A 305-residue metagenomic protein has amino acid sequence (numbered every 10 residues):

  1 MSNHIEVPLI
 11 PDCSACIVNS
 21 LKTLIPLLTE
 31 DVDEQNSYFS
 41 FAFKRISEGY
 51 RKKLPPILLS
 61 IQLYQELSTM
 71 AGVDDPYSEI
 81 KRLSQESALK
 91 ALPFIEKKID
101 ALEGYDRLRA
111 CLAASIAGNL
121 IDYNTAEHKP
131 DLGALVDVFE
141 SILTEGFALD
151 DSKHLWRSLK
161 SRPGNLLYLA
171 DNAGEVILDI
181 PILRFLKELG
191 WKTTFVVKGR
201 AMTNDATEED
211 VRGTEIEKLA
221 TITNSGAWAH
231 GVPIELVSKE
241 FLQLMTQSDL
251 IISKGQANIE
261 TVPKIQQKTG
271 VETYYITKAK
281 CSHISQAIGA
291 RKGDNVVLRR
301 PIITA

Functional and structural regions predicted by a protein language model:
S2-P163: Electropositive, gly/pro-rich neighborhoods at or near active sites that engage anionic ligands
T144, D171, H230-I234: Glycine- and other small-residue-rich loops at beta-strand/loop junctions that grip anionic moieties
H154-L155, L169, L178-I182, E240 (+1 more regions): Short, hydrophobic/aromatic alpha-helical segments in well-folded domains
G164-N165, W191-F195, E272: Residues at the starts of beta-strands that form the adenosine-phosphate
N165-L167, D249-L250: Structural motif
A173-F195: Histidine-anchored nucleotide/phosphate-binding helix
V197-G199, T203-A305: C-terminal functional extensions of proteins
